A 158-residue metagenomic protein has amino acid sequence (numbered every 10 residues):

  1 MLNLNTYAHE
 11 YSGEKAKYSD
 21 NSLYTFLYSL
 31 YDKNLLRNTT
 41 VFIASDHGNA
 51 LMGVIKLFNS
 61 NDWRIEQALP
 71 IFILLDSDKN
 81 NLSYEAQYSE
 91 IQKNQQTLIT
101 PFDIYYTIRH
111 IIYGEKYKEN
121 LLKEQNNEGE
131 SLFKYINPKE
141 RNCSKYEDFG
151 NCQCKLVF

Functional and structural regions predicted by a protein language model:
M1, T25, F58: Flexible, surface-exposed loop/gating regions in the mature catalytic domains of secreted/periplasmic hydrolases
N5-E10, K17, D32-L36, N49-P70 (+1 more regions): Membrane-interface soluble catalytic domains
K15-N21: Phosphate/oxyanion-binding active-site loops and adjacent basic polyanion-contact surfaces
L23, L27, R37-T40, A44-H47: Conserved beta-strand->loop/alpha-helix structural units within folded catalytic cores of enzymes with alpha/beta
